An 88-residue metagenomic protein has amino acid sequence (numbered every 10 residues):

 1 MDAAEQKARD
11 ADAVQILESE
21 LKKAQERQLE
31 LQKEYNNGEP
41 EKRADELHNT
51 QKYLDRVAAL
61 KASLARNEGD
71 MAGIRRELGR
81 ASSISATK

Functional and structural regions predicted by a protein language model:
M1-A13, D45-N49, A81: Short, charge-rich amphipathic alpha-helices with coiled-coil/heptad character
A11-V14, E18-Q32, E39, L54 (+3 more regions): Alpha-helical coiled-coil heptad-repeat register
N37-N49, R75-K88: Long, charged amphipathic alpha-helices with heptad-repeat/coiled-coil character
N49-T50, R56-V57: Long, amphipathic, charge-rich alpha-helical segments that form helical bundles/coiled-coils
